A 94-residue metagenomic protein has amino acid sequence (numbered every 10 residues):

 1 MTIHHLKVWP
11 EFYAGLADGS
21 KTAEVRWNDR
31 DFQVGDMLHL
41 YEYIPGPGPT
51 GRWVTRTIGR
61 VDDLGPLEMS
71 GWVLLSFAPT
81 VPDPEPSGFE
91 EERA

Functional and structural regions predicted by a protein language model:
T2-T22: Short, basic/aromatic beta-hairpin or loop at an interaction surface
G19, T50-R52, E68-S70: Short glycine/proline-enriched turns and hinge-like loops at secondary-structure junctions
N28, Y43-G48: Short, charged beta-turn/beta-strand-edge "cap" motif at the junction between a beta-strand and an adjacent loop
G48-D62: Short beta-strand-centered aromatic/proline hotspots
D63-A94: Glycine- and charge-enriched low-complexity intrinsically disordered segments
